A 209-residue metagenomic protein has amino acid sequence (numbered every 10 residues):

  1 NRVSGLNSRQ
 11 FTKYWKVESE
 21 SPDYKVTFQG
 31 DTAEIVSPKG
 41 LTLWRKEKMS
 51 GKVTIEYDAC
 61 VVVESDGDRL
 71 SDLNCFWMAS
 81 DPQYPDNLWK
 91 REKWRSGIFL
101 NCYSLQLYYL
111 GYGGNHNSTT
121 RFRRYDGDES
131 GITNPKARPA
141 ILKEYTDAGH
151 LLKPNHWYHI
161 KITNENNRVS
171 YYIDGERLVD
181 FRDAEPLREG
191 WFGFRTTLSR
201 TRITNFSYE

Functional and structural regions predicted by a protein language model:
N1-E209: Extracellular glycan-recognition regions
